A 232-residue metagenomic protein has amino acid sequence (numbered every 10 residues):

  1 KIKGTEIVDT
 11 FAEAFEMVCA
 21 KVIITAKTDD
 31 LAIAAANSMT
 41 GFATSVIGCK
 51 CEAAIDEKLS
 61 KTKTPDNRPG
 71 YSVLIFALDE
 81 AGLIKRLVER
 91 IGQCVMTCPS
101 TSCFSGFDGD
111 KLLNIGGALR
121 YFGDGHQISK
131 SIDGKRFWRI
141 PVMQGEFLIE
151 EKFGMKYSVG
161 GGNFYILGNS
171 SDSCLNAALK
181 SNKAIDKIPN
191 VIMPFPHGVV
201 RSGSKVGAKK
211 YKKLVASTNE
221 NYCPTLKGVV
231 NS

Functional and structural regions predicted by a protein language model:
K3-E13, K21-T62, A77, K85-S232: Conserved mixed alpha/beta catalytic, RNA-binding, or beta-rich assembly cores of soluble enzyme, regulatory
T62-G70: Glycine-rich phosphate/pyrophosphate-binding loop regions near the starts of catalytic domains
V73-L74: Extended, highly charged
